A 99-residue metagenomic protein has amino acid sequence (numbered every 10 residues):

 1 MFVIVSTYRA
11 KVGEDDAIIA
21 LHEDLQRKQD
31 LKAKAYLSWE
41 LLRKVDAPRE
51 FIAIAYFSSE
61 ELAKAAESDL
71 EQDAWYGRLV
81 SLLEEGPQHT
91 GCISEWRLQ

Functional and structural regions predicted by a protein language model:
F2, R9, L37-R49, W75-Q99: Glycine-rich beta-strand-turn "strand-cap" elements at beta-sheet edges
T7-R9, Y56: Short, well-ordered beta-strand micro-motif
R9-H22: Short, surface-exposed ligand-recognition loops at beta-strand->loop->(often short) alpha-helix junctions that present
K11-G13, E60, W96: Generic structural motif
E14, R49, L62: Short phosphate-engaging motifs
D16, A33-Y36, E50: Enrichment for repetitive, rod-forming helical segments
D24-S38, Y56-T90: An amphipathic, aromatic/His-enriched active-site/gating alpha helix that lines ligand/cofactor pockets
